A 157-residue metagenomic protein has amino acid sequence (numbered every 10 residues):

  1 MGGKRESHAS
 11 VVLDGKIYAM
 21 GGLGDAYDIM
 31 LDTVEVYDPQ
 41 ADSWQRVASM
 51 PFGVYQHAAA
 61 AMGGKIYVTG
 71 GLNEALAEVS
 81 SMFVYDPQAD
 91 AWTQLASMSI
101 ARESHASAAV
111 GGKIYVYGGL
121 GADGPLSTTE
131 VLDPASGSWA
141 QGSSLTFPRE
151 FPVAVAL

Functional and structural regions predicted by a protein language model:
M1-L157: Kelch-like beta-propeller repeat domains
